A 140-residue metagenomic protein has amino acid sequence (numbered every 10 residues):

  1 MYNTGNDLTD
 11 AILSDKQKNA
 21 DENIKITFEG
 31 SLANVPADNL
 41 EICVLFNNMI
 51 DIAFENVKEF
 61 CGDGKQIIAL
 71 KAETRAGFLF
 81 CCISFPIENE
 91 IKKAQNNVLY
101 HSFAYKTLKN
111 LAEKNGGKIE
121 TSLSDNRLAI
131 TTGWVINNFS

Functional and structural regions predicted by a protein language model:
N3-E22: Short beta-to-alpha transition helix within the HATPase_c
K25-F46: Conserved short strand/loop->alpha-helix "switch" segment adjacent to the catalytic nucleotide/phosphoryl-transfer site
I26-L32, T74, F85-I87, L123: Heptad-repeat coiled-coil segments of the DHp/HisKA dimerization-phosphoacceptor module
N39-Q66, N110-L111: Conserved ATP-binding N-box helix of the HATPase_c
K65-G77: Short beta-strand/loop element within the Bergerat-fold HATPase_c
T74-K109, V135: Glycine-rich/acidic phosphate-handling loop/turn and adjacent ATP-lid/helix of nucleotide-binding kinase/ATPase domains
T107-G117, D125, I136: Conserved glycine-/histidine-rich ATP-lid loop and adjacent helix of the Bergerat-fold HATPase_c
S124-T131: Glycine-rich nucleotide-binding loop
